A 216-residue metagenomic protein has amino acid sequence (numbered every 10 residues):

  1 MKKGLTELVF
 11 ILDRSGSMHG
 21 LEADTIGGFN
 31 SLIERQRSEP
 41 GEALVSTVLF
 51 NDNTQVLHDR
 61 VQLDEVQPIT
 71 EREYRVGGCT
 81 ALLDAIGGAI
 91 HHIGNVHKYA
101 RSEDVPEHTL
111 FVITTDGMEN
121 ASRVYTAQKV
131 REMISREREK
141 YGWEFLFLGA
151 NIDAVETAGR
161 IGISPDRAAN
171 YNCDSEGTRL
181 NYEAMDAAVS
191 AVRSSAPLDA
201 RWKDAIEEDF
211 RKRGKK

Functional and structural regions predicted by a protein language model:
M1-K216: Acidic, low-complexity intrinsically disordered regions
